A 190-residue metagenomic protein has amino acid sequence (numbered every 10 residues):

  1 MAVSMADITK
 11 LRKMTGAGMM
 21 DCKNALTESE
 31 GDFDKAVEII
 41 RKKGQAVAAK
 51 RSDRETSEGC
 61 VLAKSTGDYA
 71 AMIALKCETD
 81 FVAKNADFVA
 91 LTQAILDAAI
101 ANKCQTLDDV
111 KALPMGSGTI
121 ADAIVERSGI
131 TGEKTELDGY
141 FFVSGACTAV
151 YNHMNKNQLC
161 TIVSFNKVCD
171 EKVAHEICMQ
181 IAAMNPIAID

Functional and structural regions predicted by a protein language model:
A2-D190: N-terminal assembly/interaction segments in proteins that build large macromolecular machines
